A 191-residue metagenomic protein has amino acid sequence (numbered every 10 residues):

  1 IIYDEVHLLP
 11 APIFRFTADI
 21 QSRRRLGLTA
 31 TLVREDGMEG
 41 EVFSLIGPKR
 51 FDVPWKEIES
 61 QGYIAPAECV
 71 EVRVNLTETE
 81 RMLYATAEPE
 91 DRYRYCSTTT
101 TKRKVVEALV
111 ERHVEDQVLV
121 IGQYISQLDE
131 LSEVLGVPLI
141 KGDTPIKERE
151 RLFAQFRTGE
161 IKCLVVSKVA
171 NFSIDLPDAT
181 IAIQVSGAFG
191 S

Functional and structural regions predicted by a protein language model:
I1, E5-H7, V169-A170, S186-A188: Conserved Walker B
E5-E71: Post-DEXD/H (motif II) to motif III coupling segment of the RecA-like Helicase ATP-binding lobe
S22, E115-D116, E160-I161, A179: Short, high-confidence coil segments that cap the C-terminus of an alpha-helix and link into the following beta-strand
T31-L32, I181, A188-S191: Conserved SF2 helicase motif VI
R34-M38, S173-L176, G190-S191: Switch/connector loops and helix/strand junctions flanking conserved nucleotide-binding motifs in nucleotide-processing
T79-E133: Conserved interdomain hinge at the start of the Helicase C-terminal
Q117-I121, S126-I174: Conserved helicase ATPase core of P-loop NTP-dependent helicases/translocases
V165, F172-G187: A short beta-strand element within the Helicase C-terminal
